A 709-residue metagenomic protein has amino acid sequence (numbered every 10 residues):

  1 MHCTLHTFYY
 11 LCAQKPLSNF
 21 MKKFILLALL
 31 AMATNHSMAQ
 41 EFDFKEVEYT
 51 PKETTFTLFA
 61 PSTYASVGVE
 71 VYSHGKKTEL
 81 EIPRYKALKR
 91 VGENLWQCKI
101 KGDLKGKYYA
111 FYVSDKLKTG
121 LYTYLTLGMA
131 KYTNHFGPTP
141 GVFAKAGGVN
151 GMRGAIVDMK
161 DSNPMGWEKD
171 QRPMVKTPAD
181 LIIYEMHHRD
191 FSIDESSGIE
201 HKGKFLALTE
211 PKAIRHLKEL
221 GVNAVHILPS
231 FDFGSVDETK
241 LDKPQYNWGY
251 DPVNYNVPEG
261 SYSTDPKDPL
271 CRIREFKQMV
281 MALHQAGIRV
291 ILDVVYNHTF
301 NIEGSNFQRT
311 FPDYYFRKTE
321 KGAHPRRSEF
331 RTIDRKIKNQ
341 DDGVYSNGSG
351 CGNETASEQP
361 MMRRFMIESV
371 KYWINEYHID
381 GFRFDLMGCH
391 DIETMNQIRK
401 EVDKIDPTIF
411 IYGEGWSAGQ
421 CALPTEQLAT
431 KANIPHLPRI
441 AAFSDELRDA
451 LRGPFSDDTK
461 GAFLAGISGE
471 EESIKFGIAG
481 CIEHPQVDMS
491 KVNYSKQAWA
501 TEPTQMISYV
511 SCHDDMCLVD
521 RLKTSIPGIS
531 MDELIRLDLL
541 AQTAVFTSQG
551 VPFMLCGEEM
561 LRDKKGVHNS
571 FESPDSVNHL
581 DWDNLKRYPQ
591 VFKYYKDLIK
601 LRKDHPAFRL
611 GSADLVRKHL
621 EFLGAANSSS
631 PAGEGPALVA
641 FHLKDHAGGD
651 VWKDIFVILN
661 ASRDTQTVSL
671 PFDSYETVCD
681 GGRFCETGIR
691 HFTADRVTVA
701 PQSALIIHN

Functional and structural regions predicted by a protein language model:
F24-A33: Sec-dependent N-terminal signal peptides
Q40-T55, P83, R90-E185, S192-S197: The feature marks proteins involved in alpha-glucan
F56-L58, V67, A661-D673: Surface-exposed beta-strand/loop patches in extracellular or lumenal glycoproteins
L58, F111, M186, I227 (+8 more regions): Conserved, mostly hydrophobic/aromatic
A60, K105-K107, I689-N709: C-terminal beta-strand-rich structural cap/linker in extracellular carbohydrate-active enzymes
Y132, H187-P211, R215-Y377, H390-D406 (+2 more regions): Substrate-binding/active-site clefts of carbohydrate-active enzymes
F136, R399-K400, T408-L561, N569-F571 (+3 more regions): Conserved alpha/beta catalytic core and glycan-binding cleft of carbohydrate-active enzymes
S490-S495, G550, M554-V567, L585-I655: Glycan-recognition and catalytic regions of carbohydrate-active enzymes
